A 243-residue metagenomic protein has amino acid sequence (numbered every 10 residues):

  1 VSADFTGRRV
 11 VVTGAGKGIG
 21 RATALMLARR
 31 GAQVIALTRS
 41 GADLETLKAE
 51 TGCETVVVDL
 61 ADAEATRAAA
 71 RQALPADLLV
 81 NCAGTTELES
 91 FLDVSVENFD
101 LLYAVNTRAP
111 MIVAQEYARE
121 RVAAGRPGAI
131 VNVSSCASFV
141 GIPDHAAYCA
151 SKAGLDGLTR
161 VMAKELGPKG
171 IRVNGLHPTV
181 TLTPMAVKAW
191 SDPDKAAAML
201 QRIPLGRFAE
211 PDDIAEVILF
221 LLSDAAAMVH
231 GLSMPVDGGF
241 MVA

Functional and structural regions predicted by a protein language model:
G16-K17: Conserved glycine-rich cofactor-binding loop
S90-F91, S95-Y103, M199: Substrate-binding pocket helix/loop in short-chain dehydrogenase/reductase
L92, V140-A146, P168, G206 (+1 more regions): Active-site loop immediately N-terminal to the catalytic Tyr-X3-Lys motif of short-chain dehydrogenase/reductase
A114, S151, T159: Active-site helix of classical SDR
R119, K164-P168, A227: Alpha-helical segment proximal to the catalytic Tyr-Lys
S135: Residue(s) in the substrate-gating loop at a strand-loop-helix junction that position the organic substrate next
R172, R207-V236, M241-V242: C-terminal substrate-recognition "lid" of short-chain dehydrogenase/reductases
